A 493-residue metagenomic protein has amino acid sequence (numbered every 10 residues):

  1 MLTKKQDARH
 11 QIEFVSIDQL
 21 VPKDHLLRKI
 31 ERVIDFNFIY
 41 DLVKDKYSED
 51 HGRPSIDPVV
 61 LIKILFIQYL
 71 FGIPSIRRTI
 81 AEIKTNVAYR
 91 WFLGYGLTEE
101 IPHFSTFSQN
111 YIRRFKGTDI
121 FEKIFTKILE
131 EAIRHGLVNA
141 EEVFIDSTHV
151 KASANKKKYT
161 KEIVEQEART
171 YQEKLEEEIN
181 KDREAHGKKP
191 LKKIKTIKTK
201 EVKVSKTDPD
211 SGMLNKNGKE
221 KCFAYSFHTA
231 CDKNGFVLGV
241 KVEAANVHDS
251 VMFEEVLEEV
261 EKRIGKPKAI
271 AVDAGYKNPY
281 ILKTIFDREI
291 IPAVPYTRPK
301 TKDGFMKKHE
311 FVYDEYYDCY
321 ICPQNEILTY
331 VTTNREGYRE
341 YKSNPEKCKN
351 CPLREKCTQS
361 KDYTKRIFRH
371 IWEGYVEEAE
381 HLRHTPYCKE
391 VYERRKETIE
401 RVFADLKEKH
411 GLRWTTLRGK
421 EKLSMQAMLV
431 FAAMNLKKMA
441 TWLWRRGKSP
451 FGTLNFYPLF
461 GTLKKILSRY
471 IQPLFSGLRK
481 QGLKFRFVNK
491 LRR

Functional and structural regions predicted by a protein language model:
M1-R28: Hydrophobic alpha-helical membrane-insertion signals
T3, G72-T85, Y95-R493: Anion-binding and metal-coordination hotspots
H10, K23, F36, D57 (+2 more regions): Generic alpha-helical segment signature
D18-V21, R53, K219: Short secondary-structure boundary/capping segments within folded domains
P22-I34, Y392-F403: An acidic intrinsically disordered interaction segment
K23-F66, F71-G72, I371: Basic, short loop/linker segments at the boundary and entry of helix-turn-helix/winged-helix-like folds
Y89-L93: Short amphipathic alpha-helical interface patches used for protein-protein assembly/oligomerization
